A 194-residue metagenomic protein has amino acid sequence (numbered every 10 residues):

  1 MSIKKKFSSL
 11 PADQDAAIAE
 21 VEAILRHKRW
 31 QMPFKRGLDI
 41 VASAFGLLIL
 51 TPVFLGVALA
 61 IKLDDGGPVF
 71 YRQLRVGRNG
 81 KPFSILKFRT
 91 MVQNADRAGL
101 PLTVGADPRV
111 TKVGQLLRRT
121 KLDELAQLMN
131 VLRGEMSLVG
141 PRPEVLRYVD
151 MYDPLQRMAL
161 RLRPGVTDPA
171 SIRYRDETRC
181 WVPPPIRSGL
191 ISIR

Functional and structural regions predicted by a protein language model:
M1-L48, P154-M158, T178, V182-R194: N-terminal hydrophobic signal-anchor/signal peptide
I3-F7, E22-A95, N130: A hydrophobic, helix-centered structural microdomain
K4-D15, Y71-R109, A170-R194: Short, glycine-rich, amphipathic interfacial segments at transmembrane boundaries or analogous
D39, D64-D65, D96, D107 (+4 more regions): Acidic side chains
G46, G66-G67, G77-G80, G99 (+5 more regions): Glycine-centered flexibility sites
V57, L100, V139-P141, L146-R147 (+1 more regions): Short, hydrophobic secondary-structure boundary micro-motifs
V104-P169: A short, structured surface patch at a secondary-structure boundary
